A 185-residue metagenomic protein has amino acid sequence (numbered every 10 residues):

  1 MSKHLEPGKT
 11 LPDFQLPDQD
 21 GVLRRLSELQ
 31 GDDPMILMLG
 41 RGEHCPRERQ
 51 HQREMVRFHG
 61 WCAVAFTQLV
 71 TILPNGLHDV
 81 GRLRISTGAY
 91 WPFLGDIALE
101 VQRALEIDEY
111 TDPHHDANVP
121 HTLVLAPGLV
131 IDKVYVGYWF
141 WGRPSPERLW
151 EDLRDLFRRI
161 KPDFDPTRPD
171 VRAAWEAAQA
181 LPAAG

Functional and structural regions predicted by a protein language model:
M1-G185: Chalcogenol-based redox active-site neighborhoods
